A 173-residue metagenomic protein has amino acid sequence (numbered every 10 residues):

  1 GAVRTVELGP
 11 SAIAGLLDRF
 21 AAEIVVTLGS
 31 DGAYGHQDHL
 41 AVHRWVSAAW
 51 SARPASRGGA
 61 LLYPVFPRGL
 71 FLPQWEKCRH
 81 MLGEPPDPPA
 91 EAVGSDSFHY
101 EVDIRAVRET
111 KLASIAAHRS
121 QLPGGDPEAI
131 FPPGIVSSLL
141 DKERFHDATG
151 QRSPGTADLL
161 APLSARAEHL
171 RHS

Functional and structural regions predicted by a protein language model:
G1-R57, I135, R171-S173: Active-site beta-strand->loop->alpha-helix modules in alpha/beta enzyme cores, enriched in Gly/His/Asp(Glu)
S51-S173: C-terminal accessory domains and tails appended to enzymatic cores
